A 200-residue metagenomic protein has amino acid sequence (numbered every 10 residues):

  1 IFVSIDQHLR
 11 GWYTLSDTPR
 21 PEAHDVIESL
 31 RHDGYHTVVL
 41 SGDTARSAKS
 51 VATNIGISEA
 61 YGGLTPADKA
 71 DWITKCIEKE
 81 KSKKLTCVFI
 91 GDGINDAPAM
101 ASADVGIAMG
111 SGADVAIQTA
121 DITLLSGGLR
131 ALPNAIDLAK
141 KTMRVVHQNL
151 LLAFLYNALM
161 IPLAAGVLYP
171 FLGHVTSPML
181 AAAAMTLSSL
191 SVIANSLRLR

Functional and structural regions predicted by a protein language model:
V3-Q148: Conserved ATP-binding TGD loop and adjacent catalytic N/P-domain core of P-type ATPases
E80, K84, A120, L125-R200: Membrane-embedded transport module
